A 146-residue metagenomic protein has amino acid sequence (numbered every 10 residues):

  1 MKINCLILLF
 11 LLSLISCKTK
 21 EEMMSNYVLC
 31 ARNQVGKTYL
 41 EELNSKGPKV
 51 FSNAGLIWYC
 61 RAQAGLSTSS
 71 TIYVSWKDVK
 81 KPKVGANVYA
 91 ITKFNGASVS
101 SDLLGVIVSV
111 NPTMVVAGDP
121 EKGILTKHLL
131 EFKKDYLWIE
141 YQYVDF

Functional and structural regions predicted by a protein language model:
N4-S13: Sec-dependent N-terminal signal peptides
L9-F10, P48, S98, N111: Exposed boundary/loop context
F10, C17-S70, D145: N-terminal capping segments
C17-M23, F94-G96, F132: Extracellular cell-wall/glycan-interacting regions and their flexible linkers
N33-Q34, E131-K134: Gly/Pro-biased beta-strand-loop elements
G65-K127, V144-F146: ...with weaker cross-activation on analogous glycine-rich loops/strands in unrelated enzymes
D135-F146: Low-complexity, Gly/Ser/Thr/Pro-rich intrinsically disordered linker/tail segments
